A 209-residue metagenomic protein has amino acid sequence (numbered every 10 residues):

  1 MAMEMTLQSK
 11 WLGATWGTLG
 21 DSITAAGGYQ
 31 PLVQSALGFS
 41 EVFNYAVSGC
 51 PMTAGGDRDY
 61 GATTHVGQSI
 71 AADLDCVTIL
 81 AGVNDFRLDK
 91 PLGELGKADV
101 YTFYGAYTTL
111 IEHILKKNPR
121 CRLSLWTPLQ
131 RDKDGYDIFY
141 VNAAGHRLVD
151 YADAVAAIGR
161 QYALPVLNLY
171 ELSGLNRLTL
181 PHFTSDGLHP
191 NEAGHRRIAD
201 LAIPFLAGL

Functional and structural regions predicted by a protein language model:
M1-L19, I23-G27, P31-S40, Q68-D73 (+5 more regions): N-terminal secretory targeting modules
S9-T108: Conserved SGNH/GDSL esterase-like catalytic core that processes O-acyl groups on lipids and polysaccharides
L19, L80, L125-W126, V166: Generic enzyme active-site microenvironment
E41-F43, R122, A163-P165: Conserved beta-strand segments of alpha/beta enzyme cores
N44-A46, L125, N168: Structural signal for conserved beta-strand scaffold positions within catalytic alpha/beta enzyme cores
C76, C121-L123: Residue-level recognition of the N-termini of beta-strands and the immediately preceding loop/turn
L110-I114: Hydrophobic positions in alpha-helices of CheY-like receiver
P128-L209: Catalytic His-Asp segment of secreted/periplasmic serine-dependent ester chemistry enzymes
